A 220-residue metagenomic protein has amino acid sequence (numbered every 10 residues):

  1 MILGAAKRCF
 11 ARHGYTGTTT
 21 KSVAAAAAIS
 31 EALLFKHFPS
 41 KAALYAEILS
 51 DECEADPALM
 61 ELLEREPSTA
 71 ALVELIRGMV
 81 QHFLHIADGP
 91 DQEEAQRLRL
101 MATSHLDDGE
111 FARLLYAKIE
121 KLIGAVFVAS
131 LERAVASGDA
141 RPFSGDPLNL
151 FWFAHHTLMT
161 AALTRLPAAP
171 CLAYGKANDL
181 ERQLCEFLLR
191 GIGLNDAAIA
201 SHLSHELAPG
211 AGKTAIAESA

Functional and structural regions predicted by a protein language model:
M1, A5, C9-D51: Helix-turn-helix
A5, C9, H82, T157-T164: Amphipathic alpha-helical interface segments
C9, I86, V126, S130-R133 (+1 more regions): Short alpha-helical functional segments enriched in proximate histidine and acidic residues
F38, M101-G109: Short helix-capping/turn signature of helix-turn-helix
K41, I48, E52, I76-M79 (+4 more regions): Hydrophobic/aromatic residues within well-ordered alpha-helical segments
E47, M60-R97, S144-P147, F151-A154 (+1 more regions): Hydrophobic alpha-helical connector segments
Q92-E94, L98, A112-K121, V135-F187 (+1 more regions): Hydrophobic/aromatic-rich alpha-helical bundle segments in the mid-to-C-terminal region
